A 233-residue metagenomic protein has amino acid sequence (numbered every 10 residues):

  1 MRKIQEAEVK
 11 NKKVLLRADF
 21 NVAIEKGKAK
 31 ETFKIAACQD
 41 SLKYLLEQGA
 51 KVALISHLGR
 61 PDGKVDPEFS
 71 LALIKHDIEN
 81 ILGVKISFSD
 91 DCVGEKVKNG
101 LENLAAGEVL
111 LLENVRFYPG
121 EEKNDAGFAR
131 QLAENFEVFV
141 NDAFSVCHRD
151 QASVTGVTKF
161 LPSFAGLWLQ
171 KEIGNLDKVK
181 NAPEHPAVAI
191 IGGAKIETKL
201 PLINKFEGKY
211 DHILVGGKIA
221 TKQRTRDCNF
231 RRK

Functional and structural regions predicted by a protein language model:
M1-K233: Active-site loop-to-helix "anion-binding N-cap" substructures in soluble metabolic enzymes
